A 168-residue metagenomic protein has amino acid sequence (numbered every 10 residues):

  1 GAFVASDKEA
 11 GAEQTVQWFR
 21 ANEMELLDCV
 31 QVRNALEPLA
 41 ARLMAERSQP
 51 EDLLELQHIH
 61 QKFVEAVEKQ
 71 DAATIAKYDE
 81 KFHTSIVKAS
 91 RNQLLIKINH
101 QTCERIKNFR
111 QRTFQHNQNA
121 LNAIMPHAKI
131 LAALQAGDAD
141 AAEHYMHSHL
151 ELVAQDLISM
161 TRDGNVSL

Functional and structural regions predicted by a protein language model:
G1-R42, S159-L168: Short linear motifs at protein or domain termini
A12, K107-R110, F114, A154-T161 (+1 more regions): Short amphipathic alpha-helical interaction/hinge segments
Q17-M24, A66, Q70, F114: Short coil/turn segments at secondary-structure junctions
C29-R112, I124-K129, A141-L152: Conserved amphipathic alpha-helical segments that form helical-bundle/coiled-coil interaction surfaces
N119-L121: Active-site loop of classical SDR/Rossmann-like NAD(P)-dependent oxidoreductases, centered on the catalytic Tyr-X3-Lys
L134-G137: Short acidic-aromatic low-complexity motifs
A139-L168: C-terminal effector-binding regulatory domain of bacterial HTH transcription factors
